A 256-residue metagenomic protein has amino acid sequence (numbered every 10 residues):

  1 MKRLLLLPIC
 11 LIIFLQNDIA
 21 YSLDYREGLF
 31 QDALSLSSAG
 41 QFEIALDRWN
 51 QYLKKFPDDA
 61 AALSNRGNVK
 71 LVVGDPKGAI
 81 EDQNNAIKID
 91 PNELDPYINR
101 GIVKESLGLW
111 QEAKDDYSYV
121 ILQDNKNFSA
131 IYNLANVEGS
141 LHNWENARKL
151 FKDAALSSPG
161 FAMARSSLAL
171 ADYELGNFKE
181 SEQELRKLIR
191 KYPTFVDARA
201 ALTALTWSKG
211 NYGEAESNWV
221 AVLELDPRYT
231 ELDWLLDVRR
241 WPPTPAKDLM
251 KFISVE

Functional and structural regions predicted by a protein language model:
Y25-A61, N65-D75, I102, S106: Alpha-helical segment of the N-proximal tetratricopeptide repeat
R26, E214-E256: Terminal, low-structured helical/coil segments at or just beyond the last alpha-helical repeat
S38-A39, V72-V73, S106-L107, S140-L141 (+2 more regions): Register position in tetratricopeptide repeats
K55, I89, Q123, L156-S158 (+2 more regions): Structural marker of alpha-solenoid helical repeat scaffolds
R190, V196, A200-T230: TPR/TPR-like (Sel1-like) alpha-helical repeat modules
